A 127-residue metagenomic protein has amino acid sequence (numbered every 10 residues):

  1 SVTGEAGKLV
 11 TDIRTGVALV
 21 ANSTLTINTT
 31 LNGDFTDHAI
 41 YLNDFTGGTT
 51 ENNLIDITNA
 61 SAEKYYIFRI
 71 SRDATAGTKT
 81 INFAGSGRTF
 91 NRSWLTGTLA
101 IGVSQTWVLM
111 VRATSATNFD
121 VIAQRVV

Functional and structural regions predicted by a protein language model:
S1-V2, V103-A113: Extracellular disulfide-bonded cysteine-rich modules/repeats
V2-S86, A113-V127: Exposed extracellular interaction/assembly regions and N-terminal maturation sites
G85-V103: Terminal beta-strand-rich extracellular "head" domains that mediate receptor/glycan or other ligand binding
